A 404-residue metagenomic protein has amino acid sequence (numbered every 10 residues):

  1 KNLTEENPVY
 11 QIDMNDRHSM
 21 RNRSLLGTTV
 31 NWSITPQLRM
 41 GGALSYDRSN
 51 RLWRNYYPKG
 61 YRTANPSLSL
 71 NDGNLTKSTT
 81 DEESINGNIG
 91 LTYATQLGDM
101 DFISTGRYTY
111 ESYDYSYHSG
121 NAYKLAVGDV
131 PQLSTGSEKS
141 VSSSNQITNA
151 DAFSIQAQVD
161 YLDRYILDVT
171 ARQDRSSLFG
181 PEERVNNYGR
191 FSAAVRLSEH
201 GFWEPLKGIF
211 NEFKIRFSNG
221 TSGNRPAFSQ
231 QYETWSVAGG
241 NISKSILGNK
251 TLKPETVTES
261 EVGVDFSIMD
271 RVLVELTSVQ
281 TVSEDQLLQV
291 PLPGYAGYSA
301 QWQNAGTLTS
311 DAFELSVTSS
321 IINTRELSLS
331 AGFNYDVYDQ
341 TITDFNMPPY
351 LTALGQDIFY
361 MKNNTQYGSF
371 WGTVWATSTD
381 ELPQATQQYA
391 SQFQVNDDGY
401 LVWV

Functional and structural regions predicted by a protein language model:
K1-Y10, N55-G73, D114-S143, S229-G248 (+4 more regions): Surface-exposed loop/turn segments flanking beta-strands in extracellular/periplasmic regions
I12-N15, S24, S137-S154, E233-V274 (+1 more regions): Outer-membrane beta-barrel signature, preferentially recognizing the C-terminal barrel domain of Gram-negative
S33-T35, Q96-G98, L162, S198-H200 (+6 more regions): Outer-membrane beta-barrel channels and translocator barrels
M40-L44, G87, F102-G106, L167-V169 (+4 more regions): Transmembrane beta-strands of outer-membrane beta-barrel proteins
Y46-L52, Y108-D114, A171-S177, L197-E199 (+4 more regions): Transmembrane beta-strands of outer-membrane beta-barrel pores
P58, L68-I166, E204, N219 (+2 more regions): Outer-membrane beta-barrel transmembrane domain signature of Gram-negative proteins, especially the mid-to-C-terminal
P254-G297, L329, D336: Membrane-embedded beta-barrel scaffold of Gram-negative outer-membrane proteins
Q303, I322-V404: Conserved small-residue
